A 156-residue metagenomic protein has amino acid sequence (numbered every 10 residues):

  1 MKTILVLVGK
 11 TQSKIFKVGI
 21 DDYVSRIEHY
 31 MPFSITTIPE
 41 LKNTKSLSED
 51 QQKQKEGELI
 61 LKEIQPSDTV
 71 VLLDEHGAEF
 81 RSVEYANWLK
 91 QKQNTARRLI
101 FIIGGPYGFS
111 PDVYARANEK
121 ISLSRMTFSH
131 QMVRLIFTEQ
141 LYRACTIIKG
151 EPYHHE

Functional and structural regions predicted by a protein language model:
M1-I27: N-terminal beta1-alpha1 ligand-phosphate binding loop
K2, R97-I102: Loop/turn-to-beta-strand initiation segments
L5, V71, G104, F137: Conserved RecA-like P-loop NTPase ATPase core
T11, E75-A78, G105-G108: Short glycine-rich anion-binding loops that position phosphate/pyrophosphate groups of nucleotides and phosphorylated
I15-K17, R81-V83, S110-V113, M132: Short glycine-/acidic-enriched loop or helix-start segments at secondary-structure transitions that form or flank
K17, D21-V24, Q54-G57, P111: Short, surface-exposed alpha-helical segments at coil->helix boundaries
P32-R97: S-adenosyl-L-methionine/SAH cofactor-binding core of RNA-modifying enzymes
P111-H155: Structured adenosyl-cofactor binding patch, chiefly the S-adenosyl-L-methionine
